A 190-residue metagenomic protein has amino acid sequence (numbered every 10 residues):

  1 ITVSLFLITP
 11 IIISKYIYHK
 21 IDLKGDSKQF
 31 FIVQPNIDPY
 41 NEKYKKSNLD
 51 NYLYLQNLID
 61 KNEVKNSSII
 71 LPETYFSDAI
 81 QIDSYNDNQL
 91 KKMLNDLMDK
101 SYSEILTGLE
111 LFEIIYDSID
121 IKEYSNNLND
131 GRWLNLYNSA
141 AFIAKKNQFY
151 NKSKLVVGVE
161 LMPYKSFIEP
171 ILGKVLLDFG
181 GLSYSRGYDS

Functional and structural regions predicted by a protein language model:
I1-S190: Enzyme catalytic cores with a strong preference for nitrogen-chemistry domains
